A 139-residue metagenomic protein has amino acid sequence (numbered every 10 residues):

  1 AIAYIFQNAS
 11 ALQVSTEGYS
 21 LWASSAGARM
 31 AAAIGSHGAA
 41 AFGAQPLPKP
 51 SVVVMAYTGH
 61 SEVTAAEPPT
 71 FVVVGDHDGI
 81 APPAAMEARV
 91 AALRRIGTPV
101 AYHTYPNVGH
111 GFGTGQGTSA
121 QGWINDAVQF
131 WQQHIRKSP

Functional and structural regions predicted by a protein language model:
A1-E67: Primarily recognizes the serine-hydrolase "nucleophile elbow" in alpha/beta-hydrolase and SGNH/GDSL folds
Y4, A92-R95: Alpha-helical scaffold elements within enzyme catalytic domains, especially in hydrolases
Y19, T70, G97-V100: Hydrophobic anchor at the start of a short beta-strand that flanks the dinucleotide cofactor-binding loop
R29, G79-P83: Short substrate-entry loop that stabilizes the transition state in hydrolases
P68, P82-A92: Short alpha-helix in the alpha/beta-hydrolase fold that links the catalytic acid
V72-V74, D78: Short beta-strand/loop motif that positions the catalytic acidic residue of the alpha/beta-hydrolase fold
R94-P139: C-terminal catalytic histidine-bearing segment of alpha/beta-hydrolase fold enzymes
